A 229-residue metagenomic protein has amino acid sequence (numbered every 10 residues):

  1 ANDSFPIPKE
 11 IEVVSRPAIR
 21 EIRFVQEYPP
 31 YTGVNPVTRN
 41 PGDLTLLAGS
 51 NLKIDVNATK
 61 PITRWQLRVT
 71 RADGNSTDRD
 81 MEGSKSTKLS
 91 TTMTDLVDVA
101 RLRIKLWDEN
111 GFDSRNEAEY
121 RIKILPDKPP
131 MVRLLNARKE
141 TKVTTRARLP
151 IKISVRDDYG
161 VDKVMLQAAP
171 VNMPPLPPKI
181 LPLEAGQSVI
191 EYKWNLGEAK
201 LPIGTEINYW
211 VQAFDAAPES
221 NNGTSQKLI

Functional and structural regions predicted by a protein language model:
A1-I229: Surface-exposed loop/turn and intrinsically disordered segments
